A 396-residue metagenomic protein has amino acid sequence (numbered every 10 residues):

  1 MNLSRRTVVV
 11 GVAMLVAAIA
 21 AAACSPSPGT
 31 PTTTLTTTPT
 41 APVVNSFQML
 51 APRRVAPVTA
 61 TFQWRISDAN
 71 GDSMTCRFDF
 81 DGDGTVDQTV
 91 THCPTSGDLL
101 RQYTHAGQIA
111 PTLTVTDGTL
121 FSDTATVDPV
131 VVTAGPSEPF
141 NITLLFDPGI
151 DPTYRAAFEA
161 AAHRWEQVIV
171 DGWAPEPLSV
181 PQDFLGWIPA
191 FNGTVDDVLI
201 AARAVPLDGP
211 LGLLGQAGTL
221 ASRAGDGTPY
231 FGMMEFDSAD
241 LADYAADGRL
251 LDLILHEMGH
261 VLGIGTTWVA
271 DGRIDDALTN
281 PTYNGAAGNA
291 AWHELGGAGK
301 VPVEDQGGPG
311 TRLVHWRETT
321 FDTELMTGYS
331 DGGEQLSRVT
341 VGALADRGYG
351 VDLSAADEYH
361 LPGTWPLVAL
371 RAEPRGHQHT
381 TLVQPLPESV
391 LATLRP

Functional and structural regions predicted by a protein language model:
N2-S27, T33-T34: Secretory targeting and sorting signals
A18, V58, D72, E159 (+1 more regions): A generic "functional-site adjacency" signal
C24-P26, P31-S137: Extracellular/lumenal mature domains of secreted and surface-exposed proteins
G84, L99, R249-L250, E257: Short, hydrophobic/aromatic alpha-helical segments in well-folded domains
T133-L255, V261-P396: Extracellular zinc-dependent metalloprotease catalytic-domain scaffold
